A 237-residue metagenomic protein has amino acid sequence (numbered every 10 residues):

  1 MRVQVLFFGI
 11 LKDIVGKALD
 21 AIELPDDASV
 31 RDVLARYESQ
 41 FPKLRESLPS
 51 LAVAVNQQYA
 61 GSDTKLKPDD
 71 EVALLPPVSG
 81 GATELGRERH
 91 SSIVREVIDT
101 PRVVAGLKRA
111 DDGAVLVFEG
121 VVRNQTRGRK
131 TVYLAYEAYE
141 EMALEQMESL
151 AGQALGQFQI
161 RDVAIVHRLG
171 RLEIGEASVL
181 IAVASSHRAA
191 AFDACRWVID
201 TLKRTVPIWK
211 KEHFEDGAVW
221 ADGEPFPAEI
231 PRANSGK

Functional and structural regions predicted by a protein language model:
M1-G86: Ubiquitin-like/PB1-type beta-grasp interaction modules and other compact soluble beta-rich domains
Q4-F8, K12-I14, E71-P77, T83-S178 (+3 more regions): N-terminal, polar/charged subdomain of small-to-medium soluble alpha/beta proteins
